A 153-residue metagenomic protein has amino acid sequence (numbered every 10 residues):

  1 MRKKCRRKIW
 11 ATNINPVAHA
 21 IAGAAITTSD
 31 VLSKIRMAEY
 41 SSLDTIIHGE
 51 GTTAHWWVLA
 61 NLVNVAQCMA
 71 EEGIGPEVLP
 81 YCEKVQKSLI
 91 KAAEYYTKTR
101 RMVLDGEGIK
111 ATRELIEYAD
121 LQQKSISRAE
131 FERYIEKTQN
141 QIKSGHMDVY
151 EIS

Functional and structural regions predicted by a protein language model:
M1-H19: Short Lys/Arg-rich cationic patches that frequently serve as NLS/NoLS or arginine-rich RNA/DNA-binding motifs
R2-K3, L32, I109: General helical secondary-structure elements
W10, G51-H55, R101, D105: Helix-start/N-cap signature of alpha-helical segments
A11-I14, H55, A60, H146: Low-complexity, intrinsically disordered short peptide segments enriched in small/polar/basic residues
N15-E50, I74-V103, S144, Y150-E151: Short, flexible domain-boundary/linker segments around small modular repeats
A18, A25-T28, I46-M69, L115: Long, non-globular targeting/processing and low-complexity regions
W57-K91, E117-T138, I142: Extended intrinsically disordered, low-complexity coil regions enriched in Ser, Thr, Gly, Ala and often Pro
Y96, R101-S153: Amphipathic alpha-helical binding modules
